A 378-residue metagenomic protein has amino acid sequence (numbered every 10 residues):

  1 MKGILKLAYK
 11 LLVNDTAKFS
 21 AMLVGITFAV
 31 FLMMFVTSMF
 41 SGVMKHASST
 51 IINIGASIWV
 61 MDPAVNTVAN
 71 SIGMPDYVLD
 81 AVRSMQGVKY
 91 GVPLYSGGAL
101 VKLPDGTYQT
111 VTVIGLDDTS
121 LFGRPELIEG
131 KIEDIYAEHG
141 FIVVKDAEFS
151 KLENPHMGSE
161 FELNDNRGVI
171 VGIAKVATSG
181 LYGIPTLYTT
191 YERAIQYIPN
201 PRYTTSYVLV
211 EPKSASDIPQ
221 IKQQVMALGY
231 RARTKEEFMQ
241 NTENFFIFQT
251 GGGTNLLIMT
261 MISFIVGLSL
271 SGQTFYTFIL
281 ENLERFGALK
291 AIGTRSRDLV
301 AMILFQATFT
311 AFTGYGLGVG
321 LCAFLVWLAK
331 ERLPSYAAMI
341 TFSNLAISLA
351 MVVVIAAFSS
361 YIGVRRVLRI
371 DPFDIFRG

Functional and structural regions predicted by a protein language model:
M1-F31, M44, S49, L304: N-terminal Sec/SRP start-transfer signal
M22-L32, G253-Q273, A307-G314, G318 (+3 more regions): Alpha-helical transmembrane segments of integral membrane proteins
T27, F31-V111, Q220-A227: Hydrophobic, regular-secondary-structure patches
M39, I221-S269, Y276-L283, A288-L289 (+3 more regions): Peri-transmembrane interface segments
Y95-G97, T107-T119, E126-R193: Hydrophobic secondary-structure segments that place a key small or acidic residue at a functional site
E162-V169, I173-L256, S263: Mechanotransmission and gating elements of multispan inner-membrane complexes involved in transport and envelope
S263, E284-K330, I347, M351 (+1 more regions): Transmembrane alpha-helical interface segments in multi-pass membrane proteins
I340-G378: C-terminal membrane-exit region of the final transmembrane helix in multipass inner-membrane proteins
